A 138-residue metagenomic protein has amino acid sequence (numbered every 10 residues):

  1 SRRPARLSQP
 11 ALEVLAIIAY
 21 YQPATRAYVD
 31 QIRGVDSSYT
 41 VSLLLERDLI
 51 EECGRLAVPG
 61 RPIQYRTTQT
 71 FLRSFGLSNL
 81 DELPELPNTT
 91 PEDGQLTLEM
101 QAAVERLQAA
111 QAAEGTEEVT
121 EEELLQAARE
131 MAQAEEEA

Functional and structural regions predicted by a protein language model:
S1-Q9, I32-R33, S38: Basic, flexible Lys/Arg- and Gly-enriched helix-loop patches that mediate nucleic-acid binding at interfaces with rRNA
R3-P23: Short amphipathic alpha-helical interface segments
Y21, R47-D48: Alpha-helix C-caps/helix-loop-beta hinges
Y21-I32: Short acidic, hydrophobic short linear motifs in intrinsically disordered regions
I32-E46, P59-P62: Short amphipathic alpha-helical interaction segments
D48-A57: A short, conserved structural fragment
Q64-S74: Basic, amphipathic "hinge/linker" alpha-helix immediately C-terminal to the N-terminal HTH DNA-binding motif
R73-A138: Phosphate-centric recognition/catalysis
